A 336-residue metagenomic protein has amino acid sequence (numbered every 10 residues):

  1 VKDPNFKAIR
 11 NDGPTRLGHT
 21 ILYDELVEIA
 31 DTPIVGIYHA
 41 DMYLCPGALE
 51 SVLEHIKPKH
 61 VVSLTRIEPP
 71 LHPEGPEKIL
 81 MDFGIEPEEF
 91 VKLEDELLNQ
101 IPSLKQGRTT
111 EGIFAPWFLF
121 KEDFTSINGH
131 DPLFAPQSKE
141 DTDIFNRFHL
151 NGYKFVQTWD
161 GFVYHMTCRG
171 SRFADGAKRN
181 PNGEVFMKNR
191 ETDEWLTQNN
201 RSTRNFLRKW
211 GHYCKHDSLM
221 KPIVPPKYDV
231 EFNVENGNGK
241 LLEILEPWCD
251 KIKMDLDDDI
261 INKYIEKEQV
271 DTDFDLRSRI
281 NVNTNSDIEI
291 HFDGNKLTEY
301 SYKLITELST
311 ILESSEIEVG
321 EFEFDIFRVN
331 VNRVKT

Functional and structural regions predicted by a protein language model:
V1-P14, L256: Acidic donor-binding segment of Leloir-type glycosyltransferases
D12-A30: Glycine-rich, basic loop-to-helix element that forms the pyrophosphate-binding segment of sugar-nucleotide handling
T32-Y43, S286-G294: Short beta-strand-to-loop acidic/aromatic patch adjacent to the donor-nucleotide binding site
M42-H55, K296-I305: Acidic donor-binding/catalytic loop of UDP-sugar-dependent glycosyltransferases, especially processive GT2
G47-E86: Conserved donor NDP-sugar-binding/catalytic core segment of glycosyltransferases
P69, T158-R190: Active-site donor/metal-binding and catalytic loop motifs of nucleotide-sugar-dependent glycosylation enzymes
L98-K121: A recurrent flexible, glycine/aromatic-enriched loop bordering the glycosyltransferase active site that acts as
G112, P116-W117, D123-N128, F134-F162 (+1 more regions): A short, conserved alpha-helix in the catalytic core of glycosyltransferases
